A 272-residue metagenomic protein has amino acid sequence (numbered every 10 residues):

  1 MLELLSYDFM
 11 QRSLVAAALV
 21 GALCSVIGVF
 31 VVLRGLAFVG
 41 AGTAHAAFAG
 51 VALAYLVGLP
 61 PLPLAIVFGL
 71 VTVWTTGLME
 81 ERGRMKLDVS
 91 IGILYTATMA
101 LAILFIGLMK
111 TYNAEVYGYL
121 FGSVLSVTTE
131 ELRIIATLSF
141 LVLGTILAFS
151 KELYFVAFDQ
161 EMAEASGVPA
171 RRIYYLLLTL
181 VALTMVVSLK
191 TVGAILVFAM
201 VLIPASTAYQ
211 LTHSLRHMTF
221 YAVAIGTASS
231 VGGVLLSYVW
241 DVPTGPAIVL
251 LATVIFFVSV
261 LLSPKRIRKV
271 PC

Functional and structural regions predicted by a protein language model:
M1-D8, A22-L33, G50-P60, E152-M162 (+2 more regions): Short juxtamembrane and helix-loop transition motifs at transmembrane-helix boundaries in membrane proteins
E3, Y7-R12, R82-G83, S90-K151 (+1 more regions): Transmembrane helix-bundle core of multi-pass membrane transporters and related energy-transducing complexes
S13-A16, P61-G69, D88-G92, A136 (+2 more regions): Loop-to-transmembrane alpha-helix initiation sites
A18, A22-V26, V67-T75, L101 (+5 more regions): Generic alpha-helical transmembrane segments of integral inner-membrane proteins, especially permease/transport modules
V29-Y112, A208-F220, S237-W240, S263-P264: Short loop segments and helix-boundary regions at transmembrane helix junctions of multi-pass inner-membrane proteins
E131-P204: Helix-loop-helix "hairpin" substructures at the membrane interface of multi-pass membrane proteins
I195-P246: Transmembrane alpha-helical segments in multi-pass inner-membrane proteins
V242-C272: Cytosolic-side transmembrane-helix boundaries in multi-pass membrane proteins
